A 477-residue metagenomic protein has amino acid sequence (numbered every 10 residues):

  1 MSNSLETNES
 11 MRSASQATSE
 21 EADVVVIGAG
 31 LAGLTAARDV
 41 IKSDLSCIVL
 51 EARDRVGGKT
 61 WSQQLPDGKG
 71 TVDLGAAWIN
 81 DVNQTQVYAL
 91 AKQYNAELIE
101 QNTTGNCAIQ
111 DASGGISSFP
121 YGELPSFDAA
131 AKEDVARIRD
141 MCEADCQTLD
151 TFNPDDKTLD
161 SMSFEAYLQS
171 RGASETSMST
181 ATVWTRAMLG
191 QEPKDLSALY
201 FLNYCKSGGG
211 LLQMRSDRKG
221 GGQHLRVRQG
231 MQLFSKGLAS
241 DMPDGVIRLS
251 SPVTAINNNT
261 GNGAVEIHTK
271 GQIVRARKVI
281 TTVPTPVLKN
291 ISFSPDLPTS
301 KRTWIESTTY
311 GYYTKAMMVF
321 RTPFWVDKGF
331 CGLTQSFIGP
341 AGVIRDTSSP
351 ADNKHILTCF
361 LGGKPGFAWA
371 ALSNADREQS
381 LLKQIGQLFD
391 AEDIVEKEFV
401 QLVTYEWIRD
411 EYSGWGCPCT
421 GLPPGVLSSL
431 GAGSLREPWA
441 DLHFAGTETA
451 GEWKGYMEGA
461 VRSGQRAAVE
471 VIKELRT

Functional and structural regions predicted by a protein language model:
S4-M11, L34-T35, S43, A264 (+3 more regions): Conserved flavin/dinucleotide-binding core of flavoenzymes
R12-D145: N-terminal glycine-rich phosphate/pyrophosphate-binding loop and immediately adjacent elements
Q16-T18, K69-T71, D145-D150, G210-G222 (+2 more regions): Short glycine/proline-rich turn/loop motifs
V72-I79, L149-T158, R218-R228, K301-T309 (+3 more regions): Active-site rim elements
S113-P120, E192-D195, T254, T260-V265 (+2 more regions): Charged, often glycine-rich, active-site loop that binds/positions anionic groups
S117-S118, R139, N153-D156, L288 (+2 more regions): Rossmann-like dinucleotide-binding core of oxidoreductases
Q147-P252, N262-V265, T282, P286 (+1 more regions): Active-site/ligand-binding neighborhood in enzyme catalytic cores
S251-P252, N257-K328: Central helical "cap/lid" subdomain
